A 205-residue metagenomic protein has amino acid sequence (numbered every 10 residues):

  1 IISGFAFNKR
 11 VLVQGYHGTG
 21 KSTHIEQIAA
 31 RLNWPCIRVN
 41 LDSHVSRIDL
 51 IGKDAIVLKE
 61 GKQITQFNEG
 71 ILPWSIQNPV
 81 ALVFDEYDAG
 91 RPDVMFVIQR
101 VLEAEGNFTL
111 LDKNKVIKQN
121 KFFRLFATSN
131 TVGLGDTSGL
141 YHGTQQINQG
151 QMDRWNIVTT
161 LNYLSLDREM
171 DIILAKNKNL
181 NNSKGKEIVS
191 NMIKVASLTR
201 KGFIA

Functional and structural regions predicted by a protein language model:
I1-K184: AAA+ P-loop NTPase catalytic core and its hallmark functional loops
K176, I188-T199: AAA+ P-loop ATPase catalytic core
T199-A205: C-terminal helical "lid" subdomain and adjoining coupling/linker elements of P-loop NTPases
